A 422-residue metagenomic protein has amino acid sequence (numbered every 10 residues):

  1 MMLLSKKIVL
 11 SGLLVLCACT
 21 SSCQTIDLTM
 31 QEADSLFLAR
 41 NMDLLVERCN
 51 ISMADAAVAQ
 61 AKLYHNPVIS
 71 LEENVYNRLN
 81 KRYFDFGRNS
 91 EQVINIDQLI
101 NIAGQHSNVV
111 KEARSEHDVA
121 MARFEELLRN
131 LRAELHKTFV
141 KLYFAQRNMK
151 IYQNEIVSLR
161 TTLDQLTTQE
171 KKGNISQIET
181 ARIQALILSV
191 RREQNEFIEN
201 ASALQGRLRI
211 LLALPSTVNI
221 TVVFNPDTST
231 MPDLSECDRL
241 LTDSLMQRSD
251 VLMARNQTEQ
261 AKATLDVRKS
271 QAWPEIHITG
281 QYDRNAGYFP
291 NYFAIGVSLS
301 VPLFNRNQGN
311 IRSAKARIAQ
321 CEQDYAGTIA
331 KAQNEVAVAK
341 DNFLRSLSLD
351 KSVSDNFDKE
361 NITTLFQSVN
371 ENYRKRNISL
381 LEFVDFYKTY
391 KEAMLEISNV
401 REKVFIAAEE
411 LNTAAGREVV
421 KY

Functional and structural regions predicted by a protein language model:
M1-M30, Y422: Bacterial Sec-dependent N-terminal signal peptides
L3-L4, Q31-D34, E396-Y422: Acidic, low-complexity, intrinsically disordered peripheral segments
C23-V68, E73, L99-I100, N174-S176 (+5 more regions): Bacterial Sec-pathway N-terminal export signals of envelope proteins
T25-I26, S70-Q105, V109, V222-L234 (+2 more regions): Small/polar, glycine/serine/threonine/aspartate-rich low-complexity segments that form flexible
L28, L127-D243, A339, S346 (+1 more regions): Periplasmic alpha-helical coiled-coil/stalk elements that build and connect Gram-negative outer-membrane
S35-L45, S52-P67, I94-E112, A122-R129 (+6 more regions): A glycine-/polar-enriched beta->alpha junction
V46-A61, L127, L131-K150, T161 (+5 more regions): Amphipathic alpha-helical coiled-coil segments
K111-R114, Q177-L186, L380-K388: Short, charged, amphipathic alpha-helical segments
